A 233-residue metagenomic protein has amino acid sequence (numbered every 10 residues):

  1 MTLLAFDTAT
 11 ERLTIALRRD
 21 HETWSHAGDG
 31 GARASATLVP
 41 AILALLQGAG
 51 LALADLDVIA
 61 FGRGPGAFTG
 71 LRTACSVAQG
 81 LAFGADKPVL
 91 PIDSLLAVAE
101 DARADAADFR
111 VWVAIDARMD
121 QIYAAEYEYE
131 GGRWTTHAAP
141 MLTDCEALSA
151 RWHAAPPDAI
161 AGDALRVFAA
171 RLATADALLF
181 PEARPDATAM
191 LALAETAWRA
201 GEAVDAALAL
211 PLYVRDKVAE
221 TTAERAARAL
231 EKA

Functional and structural regions predicted by a protein language model:
M1-P65: N-terminal beta-alpha supersecondary unit
H21, A27, R33, P88-D186 (+3 more regions): Surface "functional belts" at beta-alpha junctions
S35, V39, A74, A78 (+1 more regions): A general structural signal for well-ordered alpha-helical segments in protein cores
L45-G48, G84, A175, A194-G201 (+1 more regions): Change "in soluble alpha/beta enzymes" to "in soluble alpha/beta proteins
Q47-D55, A82-I92, A106: Phosphate-handling active-site elements
A60-P88, S94: DPxDG-like acidic metal-binding loop motif
F180-A233: Acyltransferase
